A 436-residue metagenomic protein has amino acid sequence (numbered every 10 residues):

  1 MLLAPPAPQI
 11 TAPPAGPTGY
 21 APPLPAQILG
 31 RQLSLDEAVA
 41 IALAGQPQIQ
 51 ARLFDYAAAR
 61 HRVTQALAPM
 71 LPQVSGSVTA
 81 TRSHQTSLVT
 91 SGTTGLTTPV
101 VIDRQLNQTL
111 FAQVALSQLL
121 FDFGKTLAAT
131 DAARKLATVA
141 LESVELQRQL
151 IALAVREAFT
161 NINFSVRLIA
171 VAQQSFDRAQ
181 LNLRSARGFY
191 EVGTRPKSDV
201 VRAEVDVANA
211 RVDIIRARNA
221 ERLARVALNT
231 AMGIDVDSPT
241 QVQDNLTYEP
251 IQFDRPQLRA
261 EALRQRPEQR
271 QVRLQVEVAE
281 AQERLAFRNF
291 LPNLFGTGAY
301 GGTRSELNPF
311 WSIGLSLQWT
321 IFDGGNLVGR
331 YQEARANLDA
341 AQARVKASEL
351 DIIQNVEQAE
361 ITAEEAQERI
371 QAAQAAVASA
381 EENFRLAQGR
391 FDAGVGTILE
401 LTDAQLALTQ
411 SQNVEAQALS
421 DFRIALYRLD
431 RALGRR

Functional and structural regions predicted by a protein language model:
M1-S75, T79, Q85, V242-E277 (+4 more regions): Bacterial Sec-pathway N-terminal export signals of envelope proteins
G30-L33, A40, P47, F121 (+19 more regions): Primarily heptad-repeat coiled-coil rod domains in cytosolic scaffolding/tethering proteins
R31-S34, Q73-L146, P256, R270-S348 (+2 more regions): Small/polar-residue-enriched beta-strand and adjacent coil segments characteristic of outer-membrane beta-barrel
V39-L43, G95-V101, R195, D199 (+3 more regions): Amphipathic alpha-helical coiled-coil scaffold segments and their short linker/junction regions
A68, A208-V236, A375-R435: Short segments within alpha-helical structural elements
V144-E261, A359-T362, A366, L408 (+1 more regions): Periplasmic alpha-helical coiled-coil/stalk elements that build and connect Gram-negative outer-membrane
